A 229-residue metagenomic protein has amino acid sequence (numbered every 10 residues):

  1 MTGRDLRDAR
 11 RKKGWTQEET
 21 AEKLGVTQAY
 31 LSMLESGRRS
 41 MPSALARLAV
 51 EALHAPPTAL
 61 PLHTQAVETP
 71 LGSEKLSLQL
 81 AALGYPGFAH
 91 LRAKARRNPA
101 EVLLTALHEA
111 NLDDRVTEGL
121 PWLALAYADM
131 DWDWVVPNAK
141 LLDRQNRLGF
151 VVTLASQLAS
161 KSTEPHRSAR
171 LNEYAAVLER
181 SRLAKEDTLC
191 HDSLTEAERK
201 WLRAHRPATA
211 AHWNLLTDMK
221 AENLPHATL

Functional and structural regions predicted by a protein language model:
R4-K23: Short basic helix-loop element that most often maps to the first helix and adjoining turn of HTH DNA-binding modules
Q17-E18, Q28, R39, P57: The DNA-contacting recognition helix of HTH DNA-binding domains and analogous helical DNA-recognition elements
L24-S40, L62-Q65: Recognition helix of helix-turn-helix/homeodomain-like DNA-binding domains that insert into the DNA major groove
G25, A44-A59: DNA major-groove recognition helix of helix-turn-helix/homeodomain DNA-binding modules
R47, P57-Y85: Short amphipathic recognition helices of helix-turn-helix/homeodomain-type DNA-binding modules
P86-R180: Mid-protein regulatory/catalytic core that forms ligand/cofactor-binding pockets and protein-protein interaction
P165-L229: Charge-dense, extended regions
